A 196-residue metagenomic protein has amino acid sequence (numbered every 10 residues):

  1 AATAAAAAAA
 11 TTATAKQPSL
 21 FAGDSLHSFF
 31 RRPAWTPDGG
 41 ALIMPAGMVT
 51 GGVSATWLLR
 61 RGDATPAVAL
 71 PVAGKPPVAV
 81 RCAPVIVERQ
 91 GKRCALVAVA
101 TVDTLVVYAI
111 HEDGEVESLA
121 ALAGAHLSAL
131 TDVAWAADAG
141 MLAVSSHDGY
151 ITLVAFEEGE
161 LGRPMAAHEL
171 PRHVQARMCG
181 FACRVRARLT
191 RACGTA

Functional and structural regions predicted by a protein language model:
A2-A4, A10-R31, T36, G52-S54 (+7 more regions): Terminal intrinsically disordered, low-complexity extensions flanking WD-repeat/beta-propeller proteins
L42-P45: Oxyanion-binding "anion nests"
V49: Short, glycine-/Ser/Thr-/acidic-enriched flexible segments
H111-E112: Acidic, glycine-rich flexible loop segments
